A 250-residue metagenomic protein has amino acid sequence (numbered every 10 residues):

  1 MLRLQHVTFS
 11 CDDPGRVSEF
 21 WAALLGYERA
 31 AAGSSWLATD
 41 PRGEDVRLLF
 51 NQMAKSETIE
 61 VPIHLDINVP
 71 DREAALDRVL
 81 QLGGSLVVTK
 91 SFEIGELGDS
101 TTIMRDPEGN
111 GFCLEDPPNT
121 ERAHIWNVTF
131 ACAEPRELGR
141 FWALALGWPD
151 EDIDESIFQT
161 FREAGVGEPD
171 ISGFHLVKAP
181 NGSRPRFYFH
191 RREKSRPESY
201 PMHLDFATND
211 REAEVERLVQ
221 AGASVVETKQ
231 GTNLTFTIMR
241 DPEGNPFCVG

Functional and structural regions predicted by a protein language model:
M1-D45, L49-V61: Hydrophobic, helix-prone linear segments
L2-R3, F9, V46, L82-R140 (+3 more regions): Vicinal oxygen chelate
S10, D66-N68, A131, D205-A207: Short hydrophobic/aromatic beta-strand micro-patches that form the beta-sheet surface supporting nucleotide- or nucleic
V17-A23, E28-A31, L49-N51, V61-P117: Extended, hydrophobic interaction surfaces within ordered domains
K55-S56, A75, S183, S195: Active-site/binding-pocket entry motifs
E60-H64, I125, S199-H203: Eukaryotic phosphotyrosine signaling hubs
